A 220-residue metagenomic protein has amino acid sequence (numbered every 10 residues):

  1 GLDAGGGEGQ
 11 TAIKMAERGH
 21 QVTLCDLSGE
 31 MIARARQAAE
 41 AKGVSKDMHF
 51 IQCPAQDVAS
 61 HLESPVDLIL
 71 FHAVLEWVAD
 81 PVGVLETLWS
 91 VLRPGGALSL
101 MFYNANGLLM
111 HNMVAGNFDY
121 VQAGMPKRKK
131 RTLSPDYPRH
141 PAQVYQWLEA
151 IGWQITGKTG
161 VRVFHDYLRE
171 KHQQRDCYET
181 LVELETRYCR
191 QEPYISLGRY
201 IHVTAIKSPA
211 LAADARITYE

Functional and structural regions predicted by a protein language model:
G1-G5: Conserved class I S-adenosyl-L-methionine
E8-D57: Class I SAM-dependent methyltransferase SAM/SAH-binding core
L70: A conserved beta-strand element that flanks and buttresses the S-adenosyl-L-methionine
A73-V74: Short catalytic micro-motifs in class I SAM-dependent methyltransferases
V82-A97: A short glycine-rich, Lys/Arg-flanked "PGG" loop and its adjoining helix->strand segment in the class I
A97-G124: Conserved class I S-adenosyl-L-methionine
S134-G152, K158: Short alpha-helix
G157-E220: A C-terminal cap/extension of S-adenosyl-L-methionine-dependent methyltransferases that defines the acceptor-substrate
